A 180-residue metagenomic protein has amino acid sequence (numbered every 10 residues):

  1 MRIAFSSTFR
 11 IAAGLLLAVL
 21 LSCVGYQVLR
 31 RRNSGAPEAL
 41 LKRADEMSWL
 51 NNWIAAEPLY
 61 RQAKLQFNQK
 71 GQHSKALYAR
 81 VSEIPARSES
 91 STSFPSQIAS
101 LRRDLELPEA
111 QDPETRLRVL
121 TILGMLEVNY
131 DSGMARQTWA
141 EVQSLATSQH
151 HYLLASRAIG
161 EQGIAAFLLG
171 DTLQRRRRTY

Functional and structural regions predicted by a protein language model:
A12-V24: Hydrophobic membrane-insertion alpha-helices, especially the h-region of bacterial N-terminal signal peptides
R31-R32, G71, Q111, Y130 (+1 more regions): Structural signature of alpha-solenoid helical repeat scaffolds
S34, L41-K42, V81, T121 (+1 more regions): TPR/TPR-like alpha-solenoid signature
S34-G35, S74-A76, E114, L153: Residue signature of alpha-solenoid helical repeat architecture, marking inter-repeat boundaries and helix-start
E38-A39, A76-R80, R118, R157: Residue register of alpha-helical TPR repeats
M47, Y60, F67-N68, L105-P108 (+3 more regions): Eukaryotic all-alpha helical interaction scaffolds
W49-Q62, E89-R103, N129-E141, G170-Y180: Helix-turn-helix repeat elements of alpha-solenoid scaffolds
